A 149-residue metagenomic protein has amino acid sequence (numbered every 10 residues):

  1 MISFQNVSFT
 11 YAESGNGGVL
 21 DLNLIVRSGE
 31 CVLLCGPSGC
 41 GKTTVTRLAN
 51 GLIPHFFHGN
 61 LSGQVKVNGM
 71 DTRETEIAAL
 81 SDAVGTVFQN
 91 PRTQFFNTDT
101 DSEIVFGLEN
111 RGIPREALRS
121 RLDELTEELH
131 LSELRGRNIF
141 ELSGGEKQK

Functional and structural regions predicted by a protein language model:
M1-F4, F9-L22, I53-H58, E74-E76 (+1 more regions): A short, flexible loop at the N-terminus of ABC-type nucleotide-binding domains that lies
V32, T43-F57: Short, conserved post-Walker A segment of ABC-type ATPase nucleotide-binding domains
C35-P37: The feature captures the beta-strand-to-loop junction immediately N-terminal to the Walker
N50, R92, T98-E109, R119 (+1 more regions): Short helical segment in ABC ATPase nucleotide-binding domains corresponding to the A-loop/adjacent helical element
Q64-A79, P114: ABC ATPase NBD Q-loop/coupling interface
G69, E116-L134: Conserved ABC ATPase "signature" region
N97, D101, E127, R135-N138: Signature (C-motif/LSGGQ) region and adjacent switch/coupling loops of ABC-type ATPase nucleotide-binding domains
N138-E146: Conserved ABC ATPase signature
